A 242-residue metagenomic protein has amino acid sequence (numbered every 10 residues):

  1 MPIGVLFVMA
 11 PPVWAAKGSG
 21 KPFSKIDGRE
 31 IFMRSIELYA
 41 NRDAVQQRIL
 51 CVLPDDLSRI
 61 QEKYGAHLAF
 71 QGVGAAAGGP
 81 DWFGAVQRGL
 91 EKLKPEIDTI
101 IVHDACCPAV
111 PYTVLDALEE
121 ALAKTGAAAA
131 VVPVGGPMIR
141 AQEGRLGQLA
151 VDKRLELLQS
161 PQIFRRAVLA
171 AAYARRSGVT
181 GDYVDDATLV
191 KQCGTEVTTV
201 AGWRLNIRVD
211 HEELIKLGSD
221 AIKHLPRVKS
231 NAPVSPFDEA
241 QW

Functional and structural regions predicted by a protein language model:
M1-D55: N-terminal glycine-rich phosphate-binding loop and ensuing alpha1 helix
P11-W14, D55-D56, A105-P108, V134-G135: Short glycine-rich anion-binding loops that position phosphate/pyrophosphate groups of nucleotides and phosphorylated
F32, G89, H103-D104, P133 (+2 more regions): Residue-level signal for inorganic ion chemistry
F32-I97: Conserved N-terminal catalytic core of the sugar/cofactor nucleotidyltransferase
E96-C107: Short beta-strand-to-loop acidic/aromatic patch adjacent to the donor-nucleotide binding site
A109-V200, E239-W242: Conserved core of the sugar-phosphate nucleotidyltransferase
V197-A201, I207-D210: Conserved active-site beta-strand element of glycosyltransferases/polysaccharide synthases
N206-W242: Hydrophobic helical membrane-anchoring modules
